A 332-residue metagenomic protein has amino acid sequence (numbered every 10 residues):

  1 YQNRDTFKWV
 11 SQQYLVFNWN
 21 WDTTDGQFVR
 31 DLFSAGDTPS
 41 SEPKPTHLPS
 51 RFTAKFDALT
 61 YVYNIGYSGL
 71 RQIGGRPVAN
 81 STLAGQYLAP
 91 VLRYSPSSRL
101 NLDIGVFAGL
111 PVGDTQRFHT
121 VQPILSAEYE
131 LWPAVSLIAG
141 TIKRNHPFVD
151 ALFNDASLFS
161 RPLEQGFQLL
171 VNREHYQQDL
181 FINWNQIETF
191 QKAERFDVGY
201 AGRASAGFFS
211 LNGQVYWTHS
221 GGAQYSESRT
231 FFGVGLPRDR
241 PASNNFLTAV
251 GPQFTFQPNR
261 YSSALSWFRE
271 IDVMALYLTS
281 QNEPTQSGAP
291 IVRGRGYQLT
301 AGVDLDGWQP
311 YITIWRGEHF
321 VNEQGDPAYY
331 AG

Functional and structural regions predicted by a protein language model:
Y1, L15-W19, P90-Y94, L125-Y129 (+4 more regions): Residues on the lipid-exposed face of transmembrane beta-strands in outer-membrane beta-barrel proteins
Y1-D5, W21-T23, A58-G69, P96-S98 (+10 more regions): Transmembrane beta-strands of outer-membrane beta-barrel pores
Y1-Y129: Beta-barrel outer-membrane channel/assembly domains of diderm bacteria
N3-T6, G75-S81, P111-Q116, N154-L158 (+4 more regions): Outer-membrane beta-barrel domain signature
D5, L15, S136-R203, Q214: Surface-exposed coil loops of outer-membrane beta-barrel proteins
F7-L15, N80-L88, R117-P123, R161-F167 (+4 more regions): Residues that define the transmembrane beta-barrel architecture of outer-membrane proteins
T23-K55, Y94-N101, A134, H175 (+3 more regions): Short loop/turn motifs that connect adjacent beta-strands in outer-membrane beta-barrel proteins
F148-D155, Q286-V292, Q309-G332: Outer membrane beta-barrel transmembrane domains
